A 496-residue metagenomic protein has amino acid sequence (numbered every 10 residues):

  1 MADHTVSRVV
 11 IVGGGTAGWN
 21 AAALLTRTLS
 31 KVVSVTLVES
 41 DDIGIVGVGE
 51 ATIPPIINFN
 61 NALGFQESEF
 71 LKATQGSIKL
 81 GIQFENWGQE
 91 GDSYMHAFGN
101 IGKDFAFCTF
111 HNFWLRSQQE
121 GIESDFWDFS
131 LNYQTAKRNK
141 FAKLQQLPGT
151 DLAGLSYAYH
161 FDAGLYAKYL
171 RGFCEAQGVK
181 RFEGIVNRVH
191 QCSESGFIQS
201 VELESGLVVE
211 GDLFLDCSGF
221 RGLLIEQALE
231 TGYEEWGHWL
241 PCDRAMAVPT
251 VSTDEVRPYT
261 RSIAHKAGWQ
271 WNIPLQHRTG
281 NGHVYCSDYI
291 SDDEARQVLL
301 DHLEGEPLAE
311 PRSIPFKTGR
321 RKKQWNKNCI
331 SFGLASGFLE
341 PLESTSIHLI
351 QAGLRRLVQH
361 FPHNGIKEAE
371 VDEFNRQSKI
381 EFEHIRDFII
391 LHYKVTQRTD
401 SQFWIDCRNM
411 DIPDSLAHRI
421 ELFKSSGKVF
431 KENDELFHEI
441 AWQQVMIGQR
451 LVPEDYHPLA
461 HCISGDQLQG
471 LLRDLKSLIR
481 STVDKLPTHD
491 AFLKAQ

Functional and structural regions predicted by a protein language model:
S7-V33: N-terminal Rossmann-like FAD-binding beta1-loop-alpha1 element of flavoenzymes
T26-V48: Glycine-rich FAD pyrophosphate-binding loop
V48-A136: Dinucleotide-binding Rossmann-like beta1-alpha1 core, especially the glycine-rich loop that anchors the ADP
P148-A295, L354: Predominantly flavin-linked oxidoreductase catalytic cores and closely associated redox partners
H265-K317, A335-L349, H360-K367: Conserved FAD/dinucleotide-binding core of flavoprotein oxidoreductases
G319-I385: Conserved mid-domain beta->alpha element of the FAD-binding
Q359-Q496: Long, low-complexity C-terminal extensions of enzymes
